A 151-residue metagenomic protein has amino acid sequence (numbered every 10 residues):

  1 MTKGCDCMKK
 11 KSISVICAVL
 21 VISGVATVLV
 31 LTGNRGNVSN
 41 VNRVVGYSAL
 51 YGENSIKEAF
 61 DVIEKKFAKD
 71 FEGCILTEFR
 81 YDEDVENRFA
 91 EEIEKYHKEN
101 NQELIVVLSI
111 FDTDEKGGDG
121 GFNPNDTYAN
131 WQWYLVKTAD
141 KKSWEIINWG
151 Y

Functional and structural regions predicted by a protein language model:
M1-C7: Short, Lys/Arg-enriched N-terminal segments with co-localized hydrophobic residues within the first ~10-30 amino acids
C7, I13-S14, S23-D119, N123-T127: Flexible low-complexity loop/turn motifs enriched in small/helix-breaking residues
Y128-Y151: Short beta-strand edge/turn micro-motifs at domain boundaries
